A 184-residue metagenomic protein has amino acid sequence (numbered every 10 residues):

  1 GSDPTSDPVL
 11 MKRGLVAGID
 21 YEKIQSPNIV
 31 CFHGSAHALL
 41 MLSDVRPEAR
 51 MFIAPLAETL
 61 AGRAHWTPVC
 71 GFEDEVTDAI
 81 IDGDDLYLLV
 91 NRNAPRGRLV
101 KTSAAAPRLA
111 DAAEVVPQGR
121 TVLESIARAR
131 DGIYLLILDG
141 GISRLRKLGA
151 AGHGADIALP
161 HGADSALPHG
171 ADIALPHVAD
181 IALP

Functional and structural regions predicted by a protein language model:
G1-P184: Peripheral, non-catalytic segments that deliver or gate enzyme domains
